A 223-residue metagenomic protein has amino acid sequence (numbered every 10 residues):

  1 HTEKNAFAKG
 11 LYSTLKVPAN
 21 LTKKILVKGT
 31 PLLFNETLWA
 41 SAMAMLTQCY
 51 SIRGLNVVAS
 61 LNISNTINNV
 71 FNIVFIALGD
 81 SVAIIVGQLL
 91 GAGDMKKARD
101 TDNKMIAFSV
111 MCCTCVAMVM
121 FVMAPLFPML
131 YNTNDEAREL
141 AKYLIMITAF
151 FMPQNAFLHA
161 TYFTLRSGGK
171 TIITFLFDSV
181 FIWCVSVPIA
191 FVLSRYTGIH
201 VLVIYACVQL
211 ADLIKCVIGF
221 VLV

Functional and structural regions predicted by a protein language model:
H1, I76-G79, T148-S167, I173-V185 (+2 more regions): Short runs within selected transmembrane alpha-helices of multi-pass transporters and secretion channels
H1-T30, V86-F151, L193-V223: Short alpha-helical transmembrane segments in multi-pass integral membrane proteins
T14-M45, V70-V74, L78, I145 (+2 more regions): Hydrophobic faces of transmembrane alpha-helices in multi-pass small-molecule transporters and flippases across diverse
L32-A44, Q48, I76, F108-F121 (+3 more regions): Hydrophobic alpha-helical transmembrane segments in multi-pass membrane proteins
T37-V70, Q88-L89, L126-D135, R195-Y196: Helix-terminus/linker motif at the lipid-water interface of multi-pass membrane proteins
S41, M45, N69, S81 (+6 more regions): Transmembrane alpha-helix boundary/anchor motif
N56-V57, T171-I172, H200-V201: Membrane-helix interface segments
S60-A124, N155-T174: Small-residue-rich hydrophobic transmembrane alpha-helices
